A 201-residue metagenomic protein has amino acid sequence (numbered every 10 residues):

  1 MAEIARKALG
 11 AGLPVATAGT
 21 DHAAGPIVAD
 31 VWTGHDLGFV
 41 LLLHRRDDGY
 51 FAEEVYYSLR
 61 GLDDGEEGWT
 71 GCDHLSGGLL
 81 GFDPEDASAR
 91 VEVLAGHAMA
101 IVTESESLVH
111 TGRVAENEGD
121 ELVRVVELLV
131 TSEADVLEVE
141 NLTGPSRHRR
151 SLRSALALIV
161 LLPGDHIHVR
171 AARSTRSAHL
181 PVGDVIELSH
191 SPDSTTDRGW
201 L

Functional and structural regions predicted by a protein language model:
M1-L129, H166-L201: Serine/threonine-biased, Pro/acidic-interspersed low-complexity stretches characteristic of secreted/cell-surface
V126-V130, A157-V160: Short linear motifs in intrinsically disordered
T131-D135, P163-H166: A short, compositionally biased
A134-G144: Change to "...patches in solvent-exposed regions of secreted, membrane-anchored, or virion-exposed structural
E138, H148, V169-R170: Short helix/loop capping segments that flank catalytic or ligand/cofactor-binding pockets
T143-S146, T175-R176: Short, surface-exposed beta-strand-loop junctions and turns on beta-sheet-rich folds
P145-D165, G183-I186: Glycine-centered loop-to-beta-strand initiation motif
